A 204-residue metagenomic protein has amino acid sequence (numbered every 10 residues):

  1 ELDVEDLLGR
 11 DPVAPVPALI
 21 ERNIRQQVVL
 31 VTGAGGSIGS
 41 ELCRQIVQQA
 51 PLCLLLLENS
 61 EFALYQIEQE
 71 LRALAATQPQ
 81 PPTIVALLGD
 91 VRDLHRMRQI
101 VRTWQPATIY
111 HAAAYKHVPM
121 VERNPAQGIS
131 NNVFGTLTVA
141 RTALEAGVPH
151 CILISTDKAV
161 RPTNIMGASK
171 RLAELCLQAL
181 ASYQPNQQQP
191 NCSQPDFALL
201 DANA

Functional and structural regions predicted by a protein language model:
E1-V28, L144: Flexible, Lys/Arg-rich cytosolic regulatory linkers and terminal tails that connect or flank
V28-Q48: N-terminal Rossmann NAD(P)H-binding glycine-rich loop of SDR-like oxidoreductase domains
P51-Q66: Conserved glycine-rich Rossmann-like NAD(P)H-binding loop of the short-chain dehydrogenase/reductase
L52-L54, T83, P149-H150: Residues at the starts of beta-strands that form the adenosine-phosphate
S60, E70, D157: Residues in the short beta-alpha loop(s) of Rossmann-like NAD(P)-binding domains
A76-V85, D201-A204: A short helix-to-beta-strand connector/capping loop
V85-T108: Conserved Rossmann-fold cofactor-binding substructure of NAD(P)-dependent oxidoreductases
Q105, H111, Y115-E174, A179-L200: Conserved Rossmann-fold NAD(P)-dependent oxidoreductase catalytic core, especially the SDR/UDP-sugar
